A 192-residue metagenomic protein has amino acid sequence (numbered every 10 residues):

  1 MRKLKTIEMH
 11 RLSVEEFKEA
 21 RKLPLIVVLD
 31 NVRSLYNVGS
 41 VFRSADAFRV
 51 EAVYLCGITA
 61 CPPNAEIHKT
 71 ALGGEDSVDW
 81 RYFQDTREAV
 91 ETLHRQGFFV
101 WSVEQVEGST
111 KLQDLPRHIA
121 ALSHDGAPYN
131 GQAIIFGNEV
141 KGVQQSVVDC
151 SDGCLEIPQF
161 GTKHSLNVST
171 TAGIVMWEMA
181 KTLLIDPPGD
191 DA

Functional and structural regions predicted by a protein language model:
M1-A192: Post-transcriptional modification and biogenesis factors for structured RNAs of the translation apparatus
